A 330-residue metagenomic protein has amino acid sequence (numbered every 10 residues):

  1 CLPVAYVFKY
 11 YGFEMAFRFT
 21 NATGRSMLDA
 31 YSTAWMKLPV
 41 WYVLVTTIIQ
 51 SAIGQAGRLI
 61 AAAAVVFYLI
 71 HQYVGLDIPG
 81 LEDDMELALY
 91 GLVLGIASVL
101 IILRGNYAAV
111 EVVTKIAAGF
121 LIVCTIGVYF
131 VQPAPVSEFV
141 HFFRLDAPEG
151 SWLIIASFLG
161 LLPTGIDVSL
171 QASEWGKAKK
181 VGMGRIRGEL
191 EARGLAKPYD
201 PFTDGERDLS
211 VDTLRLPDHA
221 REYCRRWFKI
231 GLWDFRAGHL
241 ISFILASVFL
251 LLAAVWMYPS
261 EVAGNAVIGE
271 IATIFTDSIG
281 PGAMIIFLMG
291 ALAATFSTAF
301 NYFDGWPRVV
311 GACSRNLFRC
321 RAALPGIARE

Functional and structural regions predicted by a protein language model:
L2-S32, V43-G57, N301: Juxtamembrane transmembrane-helix boundary signature
F8-T20, K177, M183, D200-E222 (+1 more regions): Extracellular/periplasmic helix-exit of transmembrane alpha-helices
F13-P39, A64-D77, S260-S278, V309: Flexible loop linkers connecting adjacent transmembrane helices in multi-pass alpha-helical membrane transporters
M36-Q50, Y90-L94, P148-L159, F243-A253 (+1 more regions): Select transmembrane alpha-helical segments in multipass membrane proteins
V40-I78, T295-S314: Hydrophobic transmembrane alpha-helices that form the core helical bundles of multi-pass secondary transporters
L44, H71-L103, I116-V131, A322-E330: Transmembrane alpha-helical segments of multi-pass small-molecule transport proteins
G119-A147, I155-E174: Hydrophobic alpha-helical segments and their helix-loop junctions in multi-pass secondary transporters
G238-R308: Transmembrane helical segments that form the transport core of multi-pass membrane transport proteins
